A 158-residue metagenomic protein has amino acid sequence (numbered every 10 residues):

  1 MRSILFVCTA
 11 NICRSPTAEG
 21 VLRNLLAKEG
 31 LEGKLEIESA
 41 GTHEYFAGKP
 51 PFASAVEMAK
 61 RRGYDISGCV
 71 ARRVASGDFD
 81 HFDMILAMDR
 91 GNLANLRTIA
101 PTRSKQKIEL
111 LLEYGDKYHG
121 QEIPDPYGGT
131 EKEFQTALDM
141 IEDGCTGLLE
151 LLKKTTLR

Functional and structural regions predicted by a protein language model:
M1-H81, E150-R158: Conserved active-site segments centered on acidic
S15, M88-D89: Replace "coordinates the UDP/GDP/TDP-sugar" with "coordinates nucleotide-activated sugar donors
D78, M84, R90-R158: Phosphate-binding/catalytic loops
